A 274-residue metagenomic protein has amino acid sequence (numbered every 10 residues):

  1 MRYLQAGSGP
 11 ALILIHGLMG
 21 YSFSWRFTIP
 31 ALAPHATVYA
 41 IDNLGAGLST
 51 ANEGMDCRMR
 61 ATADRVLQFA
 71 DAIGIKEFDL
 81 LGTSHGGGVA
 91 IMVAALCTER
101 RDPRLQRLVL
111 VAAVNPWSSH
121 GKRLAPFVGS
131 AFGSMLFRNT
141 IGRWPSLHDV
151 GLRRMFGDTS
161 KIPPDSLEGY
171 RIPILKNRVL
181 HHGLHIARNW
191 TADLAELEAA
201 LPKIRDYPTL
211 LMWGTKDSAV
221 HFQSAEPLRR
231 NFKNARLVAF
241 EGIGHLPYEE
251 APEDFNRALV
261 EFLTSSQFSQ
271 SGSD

Functional and structural regions predicted by a protein language model:
M1, S119-K122, I141-K203: Conserved alpha/beta-hydrolase catalytic His-Asp/Glu region
R2-L48: Conserved HGGG/HGGXW glycine-rich cap/lid loop of the alpha/beta-hydrolase fold
L4-A6, Y39-H85, R100-R101, Y248 (+1 more regions): Active-site loop/oxyanion-hole signature of alpha/beta-hydrolase fold enzymes
A95, P103-R138: Flexible "cap/lid" loop of the alpha/beta hydrolase fold
S166, L197, H221-R230: Short alpha-helix in the alpha/beta-hydrolase fold that links the catalytic acid
I204, L211-W213: Short beta-strand/loop motif that positions the catalytic acidic residue of the alpha/beta-hydrolase fold
T215-V220: Acidic catalytic loop of the alpha/beta-hydrolase fold
A235-D274: Catalytic active-site module of serine/aspartate enzymes centered on a nucleophile-bearing elbow/loop
